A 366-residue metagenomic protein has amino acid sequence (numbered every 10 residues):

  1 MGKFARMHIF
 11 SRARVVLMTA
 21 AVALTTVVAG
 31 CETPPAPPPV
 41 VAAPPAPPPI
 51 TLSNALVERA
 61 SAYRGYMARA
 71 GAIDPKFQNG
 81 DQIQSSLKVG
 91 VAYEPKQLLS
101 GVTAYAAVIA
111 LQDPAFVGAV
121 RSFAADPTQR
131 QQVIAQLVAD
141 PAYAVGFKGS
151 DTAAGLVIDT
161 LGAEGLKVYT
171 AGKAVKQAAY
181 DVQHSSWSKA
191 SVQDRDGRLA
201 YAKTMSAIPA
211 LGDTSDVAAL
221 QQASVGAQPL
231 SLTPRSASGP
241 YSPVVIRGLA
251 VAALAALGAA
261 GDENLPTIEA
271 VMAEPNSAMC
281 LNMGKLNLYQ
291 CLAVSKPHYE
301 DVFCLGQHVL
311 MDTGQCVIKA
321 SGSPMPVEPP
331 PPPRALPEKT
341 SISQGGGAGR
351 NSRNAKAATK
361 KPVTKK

Functional and structural regions predicted by a protein language model:
M1-G2, N287: Short intrinsically disordered, low-complexity coil segments enriched in acidic
G2-I9, R14-A20, A29-A259, L336-K360: Acidic/polar low-complexity scaffolding segments in large eukaryotic proteins
N264-E328: Secreted, short cysteine-rich peptides and small extracellular cysteine-rich domains stabilized by multiple disulfide
E300-D301, G306-G314, I318-A335, T340-K366: Short, Lys/Arg-rich, disordered C-terminal segments of secreted/exported proteins that correspond to mature bioactive
